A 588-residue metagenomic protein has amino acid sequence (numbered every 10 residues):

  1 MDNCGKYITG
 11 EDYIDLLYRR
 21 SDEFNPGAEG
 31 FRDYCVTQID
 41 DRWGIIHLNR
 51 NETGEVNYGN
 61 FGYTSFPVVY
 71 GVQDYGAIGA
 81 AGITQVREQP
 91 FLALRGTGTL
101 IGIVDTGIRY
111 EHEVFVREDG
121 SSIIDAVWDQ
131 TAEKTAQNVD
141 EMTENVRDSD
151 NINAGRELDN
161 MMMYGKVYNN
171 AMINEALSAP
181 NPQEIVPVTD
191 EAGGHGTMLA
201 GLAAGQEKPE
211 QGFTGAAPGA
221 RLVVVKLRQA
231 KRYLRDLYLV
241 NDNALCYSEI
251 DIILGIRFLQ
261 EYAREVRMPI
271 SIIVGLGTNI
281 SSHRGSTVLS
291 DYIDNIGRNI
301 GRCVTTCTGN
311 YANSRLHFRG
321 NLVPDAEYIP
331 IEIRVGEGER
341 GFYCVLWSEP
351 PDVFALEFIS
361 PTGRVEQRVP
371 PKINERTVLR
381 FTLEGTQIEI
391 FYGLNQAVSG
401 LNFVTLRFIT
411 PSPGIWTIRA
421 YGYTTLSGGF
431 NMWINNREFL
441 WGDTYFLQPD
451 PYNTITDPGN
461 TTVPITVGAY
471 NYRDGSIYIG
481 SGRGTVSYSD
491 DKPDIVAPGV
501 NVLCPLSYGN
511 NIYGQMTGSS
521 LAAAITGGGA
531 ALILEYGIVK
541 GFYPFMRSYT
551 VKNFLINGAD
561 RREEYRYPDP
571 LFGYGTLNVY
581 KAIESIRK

Functional and structural regions predicted by a protein language model:
D2-L100, G107-I123, G414-W416, T454-D457 (+1 more regions): Autoinhibitory propeptides
P67-V69, L254-R284, C307-T308, Y423: Short acidic, glycine-rich surface-loop motifs adjacent to enzyme active sites
Q89-S248, E339-R340, P351-D352, T461-V463 (+3 more regions): Subtilisin-like serine protease catalytic core
W128-Q130, M162-M163, S314-L401, A420 (+1 more regions): Extracellular S/T/G-rich loop segment that most often corresponds to the catalytic His/Ser-adjacent loop
A200-A203, G212, V223-K231, Q260-I270 (+4 more regions): Hydrolase catalytic cores
S271-I272, L289-P324, N578-E584: Catalytic cores of secreted or luminal carbohydrate-active enzymes
R340-F342, F408-T424: Noncatalytic modules at the cell exterior or secretory-pathway interfaces, chiefly beta-strand-rich lectin/adhesion
V404, T425-R437: Edge beta-strands of jelly-roll/beta-sandwich modules across compartments, strongly enriched in secreted/luminal
